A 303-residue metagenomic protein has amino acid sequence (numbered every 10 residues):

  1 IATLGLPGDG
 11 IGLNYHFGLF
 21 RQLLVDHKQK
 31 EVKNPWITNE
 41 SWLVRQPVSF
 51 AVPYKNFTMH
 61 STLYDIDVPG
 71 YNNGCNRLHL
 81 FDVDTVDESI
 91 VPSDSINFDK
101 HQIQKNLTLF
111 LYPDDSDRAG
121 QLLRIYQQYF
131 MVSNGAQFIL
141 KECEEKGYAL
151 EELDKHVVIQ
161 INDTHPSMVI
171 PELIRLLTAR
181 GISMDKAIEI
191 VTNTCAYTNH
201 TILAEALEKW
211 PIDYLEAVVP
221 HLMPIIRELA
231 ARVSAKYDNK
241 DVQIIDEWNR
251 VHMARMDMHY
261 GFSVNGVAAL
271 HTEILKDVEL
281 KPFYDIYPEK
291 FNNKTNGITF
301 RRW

Functional and structural regions predicted by a protein language model:
A2-W303: A conserved ligand/cofactor-binding region detector
